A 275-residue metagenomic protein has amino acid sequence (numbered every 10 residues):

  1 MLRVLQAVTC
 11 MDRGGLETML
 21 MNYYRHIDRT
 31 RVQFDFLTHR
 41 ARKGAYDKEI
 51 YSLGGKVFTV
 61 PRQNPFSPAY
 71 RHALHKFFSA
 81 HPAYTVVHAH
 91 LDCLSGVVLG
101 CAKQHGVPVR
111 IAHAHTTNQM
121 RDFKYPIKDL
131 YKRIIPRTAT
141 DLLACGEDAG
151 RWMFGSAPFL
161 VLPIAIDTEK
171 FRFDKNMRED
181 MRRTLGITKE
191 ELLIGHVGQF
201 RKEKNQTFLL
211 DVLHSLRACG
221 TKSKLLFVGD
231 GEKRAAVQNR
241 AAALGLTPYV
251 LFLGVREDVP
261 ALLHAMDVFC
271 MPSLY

Functional and structural regions predicted by a protein language model:
M1-Y275: Membrane-interface segments of envelope glycosyltransferases acting on lipid-linked substrates or membrane lipids
